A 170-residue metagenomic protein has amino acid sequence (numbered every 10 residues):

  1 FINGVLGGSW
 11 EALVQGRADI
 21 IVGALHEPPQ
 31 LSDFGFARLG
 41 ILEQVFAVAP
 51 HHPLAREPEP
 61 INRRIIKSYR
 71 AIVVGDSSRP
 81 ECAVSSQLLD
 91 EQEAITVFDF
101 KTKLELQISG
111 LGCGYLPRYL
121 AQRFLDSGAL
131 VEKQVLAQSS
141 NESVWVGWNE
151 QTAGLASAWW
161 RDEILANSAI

Functional and structural regions predicted by a protein language model:
F1-Q30: Central regulatory/effector-binding core of bacterial HTH transcription factors
N3, G154-S157: Short, structured helix-loop boundary elements
G7-G8, I20, K101, L120 (+1 more regions): Short alpha-helical
H26, G75-S77, N149-E150: Structural motif
S32-L111, L116, L120-N141, A158 (+1 more regions): C-terminal regulatory
P50, E150-T152: Residue-level signal for short, function-critical loop segments
V144-G147: A short beta-strand structural signal in non-transmembrane regions
